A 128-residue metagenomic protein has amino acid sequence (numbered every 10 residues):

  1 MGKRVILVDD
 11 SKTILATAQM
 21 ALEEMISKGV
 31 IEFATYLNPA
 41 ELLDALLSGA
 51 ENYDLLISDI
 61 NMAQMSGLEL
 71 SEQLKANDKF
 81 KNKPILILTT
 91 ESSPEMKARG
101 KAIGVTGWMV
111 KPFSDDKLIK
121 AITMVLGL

Functional and structural regions predicted by a protein language model:
K12-A34: Two-component/phosphorelay signaling modules centered on CheY-like receiver
T35-L55, A98: Acidic, metal-coordinating helix/loop segments flanking the phosphotransfer/catalytic sites of two-component signaling
D59, T89: Active-site residues of response regulator receiver
M62: Receiver (REC) domain active-site loop signature in two-component systems and cognate sites in sensor histidine kinases
F113-I122: C-terminal output helix
